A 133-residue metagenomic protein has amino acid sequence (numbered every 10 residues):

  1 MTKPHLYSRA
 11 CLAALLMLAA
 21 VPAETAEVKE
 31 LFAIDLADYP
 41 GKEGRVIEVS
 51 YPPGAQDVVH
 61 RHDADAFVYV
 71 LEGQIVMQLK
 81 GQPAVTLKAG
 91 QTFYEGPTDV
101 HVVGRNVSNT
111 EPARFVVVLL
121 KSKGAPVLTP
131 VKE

Functional and structural regions predicted by a protein language model:
T2-L12, L16-R45, Q78, F93-Y94 (+2 more regions): A short, N-terminal "cap"/entry segment at the start of jelly-roll beta-barrel domains of the cupin/DSBH fold
I34-D65: N-terminal targeting signals for Sec/Tat export/insertion, comprising classic cleavable signal peptides
L36-G41, Y51, G81-T98: Short acidic-glycine-tyrosine-enriched beta hairpin
G41, R61, Y69, T86 (+1 more regions): Extracellular/periplasmic catalytic domains that process cell-envelope and extracellular macromolecules
R45-I47, G73, R114: Envelope-exposed proteins and targeting segments
Q56-V58, V76, F93, P97-N106: Histidine-centered metal-chelating micro-motifs
H62-G81, Q91: Glycine- and acidic-residue-biased ligand/ion/polar-headgroup-sensing regions
A84, D99-A125: Ligand-binding loop in jelly-roll beta-barrel domains
